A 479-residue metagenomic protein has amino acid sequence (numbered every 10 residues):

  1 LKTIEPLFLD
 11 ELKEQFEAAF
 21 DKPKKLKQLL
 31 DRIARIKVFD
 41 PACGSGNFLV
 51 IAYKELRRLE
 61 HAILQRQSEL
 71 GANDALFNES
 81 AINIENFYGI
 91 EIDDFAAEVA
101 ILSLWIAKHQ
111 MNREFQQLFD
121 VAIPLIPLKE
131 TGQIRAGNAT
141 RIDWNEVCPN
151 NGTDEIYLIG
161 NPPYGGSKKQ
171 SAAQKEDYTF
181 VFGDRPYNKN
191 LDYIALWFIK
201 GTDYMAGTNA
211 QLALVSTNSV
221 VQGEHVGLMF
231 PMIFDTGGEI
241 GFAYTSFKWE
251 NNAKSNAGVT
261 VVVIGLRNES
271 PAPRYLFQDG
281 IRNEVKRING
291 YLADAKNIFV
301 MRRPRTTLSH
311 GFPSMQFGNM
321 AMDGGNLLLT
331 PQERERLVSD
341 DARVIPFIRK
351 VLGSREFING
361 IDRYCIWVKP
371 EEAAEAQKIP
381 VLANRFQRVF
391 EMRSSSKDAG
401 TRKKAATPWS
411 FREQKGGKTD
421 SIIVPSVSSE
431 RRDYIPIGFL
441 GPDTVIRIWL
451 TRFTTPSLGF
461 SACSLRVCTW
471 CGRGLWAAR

Functional and structural regions predicted by a protein language model:
L1-I82, I92, A96, N138 (+3 more regions): Class I S-adenosyl-L-methionine
L1-K27, L327-L328, S339-V351, R355-K369 (+6 more regions): Class I S-adenosyl-L-methionine
E17-K37, A122, I126-Y157, F198 (+3 more regions): Flexible, glycine/threonine-enriched loop-and-boundary segments that flank and lead into catalytic domains of large
V50, R57, A97, W105-Q116 (+8 more regions): Signature of N6-adenine DNA methyltransferases within the class I
F77-S80, E130-I134, N256: Extended charged low-complexity segments that act as oligomerization/scaffolding linkers
F87-I90: Conserved SAM-binding motif I beta-strand of class I
A100: Conserved SAM-binding loop
V351, M392, G417-Y434, P456-A477: Short Ser/Thr-interspersed hydrophobic loop/turn segments at strand-loop and sheet-helix junctions that line or gate
